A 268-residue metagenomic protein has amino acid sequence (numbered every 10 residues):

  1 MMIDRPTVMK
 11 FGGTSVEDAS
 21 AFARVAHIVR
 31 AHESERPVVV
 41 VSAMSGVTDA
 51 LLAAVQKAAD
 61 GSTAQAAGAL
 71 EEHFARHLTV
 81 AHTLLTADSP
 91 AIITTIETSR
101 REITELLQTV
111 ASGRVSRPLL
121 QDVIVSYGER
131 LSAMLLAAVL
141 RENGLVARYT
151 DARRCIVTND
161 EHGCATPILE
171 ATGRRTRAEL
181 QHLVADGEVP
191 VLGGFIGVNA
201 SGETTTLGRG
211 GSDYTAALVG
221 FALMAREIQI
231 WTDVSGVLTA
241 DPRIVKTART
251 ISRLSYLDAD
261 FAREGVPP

Functional and structural regions predicted by a protein language model:
M1-P268: Nucleotide/pyrophosphate-binding catalytic subdomain
